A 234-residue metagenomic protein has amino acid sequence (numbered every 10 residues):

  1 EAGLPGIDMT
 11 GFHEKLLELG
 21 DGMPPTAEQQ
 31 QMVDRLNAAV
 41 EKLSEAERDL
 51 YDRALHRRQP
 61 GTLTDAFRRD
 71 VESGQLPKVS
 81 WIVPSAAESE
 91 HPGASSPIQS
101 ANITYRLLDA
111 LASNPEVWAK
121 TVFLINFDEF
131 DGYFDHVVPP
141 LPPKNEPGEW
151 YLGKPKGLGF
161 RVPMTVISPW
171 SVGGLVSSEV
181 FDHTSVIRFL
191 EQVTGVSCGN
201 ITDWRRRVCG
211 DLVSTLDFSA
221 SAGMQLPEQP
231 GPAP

Functional and structural regions predicted by a protein language model:
E1-P234: N-terminal pro-sequences and low-complexity stem/linker regions of secreted or lumenal proteins
